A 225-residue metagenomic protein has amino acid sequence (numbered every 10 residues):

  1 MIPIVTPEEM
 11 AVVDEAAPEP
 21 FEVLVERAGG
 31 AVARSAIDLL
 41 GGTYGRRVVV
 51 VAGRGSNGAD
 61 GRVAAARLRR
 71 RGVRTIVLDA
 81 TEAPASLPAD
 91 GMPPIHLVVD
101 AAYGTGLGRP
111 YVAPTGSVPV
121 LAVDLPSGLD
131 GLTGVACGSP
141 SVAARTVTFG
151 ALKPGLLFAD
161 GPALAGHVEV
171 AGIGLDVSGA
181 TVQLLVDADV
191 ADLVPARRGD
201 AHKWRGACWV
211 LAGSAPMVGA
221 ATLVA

Functional and structural regions predicted by a protein language model:
M1-D79, L156-A225: Small-residue (G/A/S/T)-rich helix-start motifs and N-terminal tracts that mark the onset
L40-G45, G91, C137-G138: Short, glycine- and charge-enriched coil/turn segments that flank and shape catalytic ligand pockets
V49, S56-S117: N-terminal small/polar loop signature for handling phosphorylated ligands or for N-terminal nucleophile
A80-S86, L107, P126-L132, D189-P195: Short gly/ser/thr-rich secondary-structure transition/capping motifs
H96-L97, A102-Q183: Internal gly/pro-rich beta-alpha loop/helix module that stabilizes soluble enzyme cofactors or their anionic handles
